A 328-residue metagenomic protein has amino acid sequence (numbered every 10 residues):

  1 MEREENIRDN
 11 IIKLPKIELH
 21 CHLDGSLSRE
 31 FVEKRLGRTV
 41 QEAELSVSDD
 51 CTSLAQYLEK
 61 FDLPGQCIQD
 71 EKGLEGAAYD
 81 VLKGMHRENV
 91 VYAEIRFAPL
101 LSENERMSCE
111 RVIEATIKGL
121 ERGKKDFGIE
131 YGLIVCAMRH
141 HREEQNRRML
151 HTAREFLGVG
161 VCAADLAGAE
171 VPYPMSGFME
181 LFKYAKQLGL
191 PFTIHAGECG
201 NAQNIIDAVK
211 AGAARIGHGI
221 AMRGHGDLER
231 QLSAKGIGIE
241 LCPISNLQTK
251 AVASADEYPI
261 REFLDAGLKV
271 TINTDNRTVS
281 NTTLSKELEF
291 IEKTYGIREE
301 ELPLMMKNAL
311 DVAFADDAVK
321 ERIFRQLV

Functional and structural regions predicted by a protein language model:
M1-L190, C199-N204, K210, A214-R215 (+2 more regions): Metal-cofactor-binding active-site regions of metalloenzymes
H195: Short HxH-centered metal-ligating active-site micro-motif
